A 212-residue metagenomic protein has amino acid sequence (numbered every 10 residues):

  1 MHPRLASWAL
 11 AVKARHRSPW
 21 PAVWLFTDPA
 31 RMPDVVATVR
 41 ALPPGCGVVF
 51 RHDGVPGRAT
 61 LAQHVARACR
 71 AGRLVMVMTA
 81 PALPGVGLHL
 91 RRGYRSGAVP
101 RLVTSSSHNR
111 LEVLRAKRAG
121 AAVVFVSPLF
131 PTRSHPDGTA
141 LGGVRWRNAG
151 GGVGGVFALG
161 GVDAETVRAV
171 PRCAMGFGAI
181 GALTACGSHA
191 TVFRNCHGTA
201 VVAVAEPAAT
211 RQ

Functional and structural regions predicted by a protein language model:
M1-V36, R194-N195, T199-V202, E206-Q212: N-terminal amphipathic alpha-helix/helix-capping segment at the start of soluble metabolic enzymes
A22-W24, G45-V49, R73-V77, G85-H89 (+4 more regions): Structural preference for beta-strand elements that scaffold enzyme active sites
L25, V48, A116, V124 (+2 more regions): Conserved, mostly hydrophobic/aromatic
P29, M78-A82, V103-V113, L129 (+2 more regions): Glycine-rich beta-to-alpha transition loops that act as phosphate-gripper elements at the mouths of alpha/beta enzyme
M32-P100: N-terminal active-site wall of soluble small-molecule enzyme domains
A37-P43, V113-V126: Alpha/beta enzyme core
A62-V77, R95-R110, T139-G161, C196 (+1 more regions): Alpha-helix-loop-beta-strand connector modules within alpha/beta enzyme cores
L88-V99, V123-D137, L159-Q212: Glycine-rich phosphate-binding active-site loops on the catalytic face of alpha/beta enzymes
